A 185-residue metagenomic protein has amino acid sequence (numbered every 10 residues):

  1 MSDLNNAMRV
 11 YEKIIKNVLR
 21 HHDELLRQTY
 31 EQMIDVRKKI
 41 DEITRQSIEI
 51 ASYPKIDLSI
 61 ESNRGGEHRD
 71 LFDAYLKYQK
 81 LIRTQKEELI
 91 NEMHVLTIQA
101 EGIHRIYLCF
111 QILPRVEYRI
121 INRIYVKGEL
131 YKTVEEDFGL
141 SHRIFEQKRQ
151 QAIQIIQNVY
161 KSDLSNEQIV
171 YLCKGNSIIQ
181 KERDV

Functional and structural regions predicted by a protein language model:
M1-L108, S162-V185: N-terminal interaction/assembly modules
L96, F110, G139-H142: Short, charged/polar micro-motifs that form catalytic or ligand-binding hotspots
R105-I112, V134: Short, mixed-charge amphipathic alpha-helical segments
Q111, Y125-V126, Q157: Short, locally clustered residues in the helix-turn-helix/winged-helix DNA-binding domain
I120-I121: A short pre-motif secondary-structure segment
K127-I144: Helix-turn-helix DNA-binding module
F145-D163: DNA major-groove recognition helices of helix-turn-helix
